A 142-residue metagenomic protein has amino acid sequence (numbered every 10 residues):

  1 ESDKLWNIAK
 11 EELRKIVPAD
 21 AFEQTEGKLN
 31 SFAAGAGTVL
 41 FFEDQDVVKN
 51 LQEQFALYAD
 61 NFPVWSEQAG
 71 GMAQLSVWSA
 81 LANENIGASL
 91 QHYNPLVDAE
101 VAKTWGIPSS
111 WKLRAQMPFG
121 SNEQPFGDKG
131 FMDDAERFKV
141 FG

Functional and structural regions predicted by a protein language model:
E1-G70: Glycine/small-residue-rich phosphate/adenosyl-binding loop
E12-L13, G106-S109: Short, hinge-like loop/turn segments at secondary-structure boundaries
G27-N30, K103-I107: A generic local secondary-structure boundary/capping motif
G35-T38, E84, L113-A115: Generic beta-strand structural signal
Q45, Q54-A102: Small-aliphatic-rich amphipathic alpha-helix that forms the alpha element of a beta-alpha
A56-L57, G106, D134: Short, solvent-exposed amphipathic alpha-helical segments in soluble enzyme and RNA/protein-processing domains
S109-G142: C-terminal helix-cap and adjacent tail motif
